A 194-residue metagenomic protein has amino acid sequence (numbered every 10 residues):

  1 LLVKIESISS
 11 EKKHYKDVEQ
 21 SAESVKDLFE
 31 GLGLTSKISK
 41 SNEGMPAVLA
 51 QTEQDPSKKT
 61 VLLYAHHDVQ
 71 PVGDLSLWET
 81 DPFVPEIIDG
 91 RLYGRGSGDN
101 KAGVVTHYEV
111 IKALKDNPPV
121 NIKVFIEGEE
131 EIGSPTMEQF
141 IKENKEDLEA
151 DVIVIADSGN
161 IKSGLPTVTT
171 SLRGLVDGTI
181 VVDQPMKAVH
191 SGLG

Functional and structural regions predicted by a protein language model:
L1-R95, L114-V120: Acidic/His- and Gly-rich active-site-bordering loop/insert found across diverse amide/peptide-bond hydrolases
L49, K123, D177-V181: Beta-strand secondary-structure signal
A65-H67, D89, G128-E129, A156-G159 (+1 more regions): Fold-independent oxyanion-binding glycine-rich loops and adjacent beta-strand/coil segments at enzyme active sites
V72, S163-G164, V189-S191: Short helix/loop capping segments that flank catalytic or ligand/cofactor-binding pockets
D89-G98, V189-L193: A short glycine/serine-rich beta->alpha loop
G96-S171: Acidic/histidine-rich catalytic neighborhood of metal-dependent amide-processing enzymes
V168-D183: Flexible glycine/proline-rich, aromatic-decorated loop/lid segments
G178-T179, P185-G194: Polar, glycine-rich mid-to-C-terminal structural blocks that act as macromolecule-binding/assembly scaffolds
